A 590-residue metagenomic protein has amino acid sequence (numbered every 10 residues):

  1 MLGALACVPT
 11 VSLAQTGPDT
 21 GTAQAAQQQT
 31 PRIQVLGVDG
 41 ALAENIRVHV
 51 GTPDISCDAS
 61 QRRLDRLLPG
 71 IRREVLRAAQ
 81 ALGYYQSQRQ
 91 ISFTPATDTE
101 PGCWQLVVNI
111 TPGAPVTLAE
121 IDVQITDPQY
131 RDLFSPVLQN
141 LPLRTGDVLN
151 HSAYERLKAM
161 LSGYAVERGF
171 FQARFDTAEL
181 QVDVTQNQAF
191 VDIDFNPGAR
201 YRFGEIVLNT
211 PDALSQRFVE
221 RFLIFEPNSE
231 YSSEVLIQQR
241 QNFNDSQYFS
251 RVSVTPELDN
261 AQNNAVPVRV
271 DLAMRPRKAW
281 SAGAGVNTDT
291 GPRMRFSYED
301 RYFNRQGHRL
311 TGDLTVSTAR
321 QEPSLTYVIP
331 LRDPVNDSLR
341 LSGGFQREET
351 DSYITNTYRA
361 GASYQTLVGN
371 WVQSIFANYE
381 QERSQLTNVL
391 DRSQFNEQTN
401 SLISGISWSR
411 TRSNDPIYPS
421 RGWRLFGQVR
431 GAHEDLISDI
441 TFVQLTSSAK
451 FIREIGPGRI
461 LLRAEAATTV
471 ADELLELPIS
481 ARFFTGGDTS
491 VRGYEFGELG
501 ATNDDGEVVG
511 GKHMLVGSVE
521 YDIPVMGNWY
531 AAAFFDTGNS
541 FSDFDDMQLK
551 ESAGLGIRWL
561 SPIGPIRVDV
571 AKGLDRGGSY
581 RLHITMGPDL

Functional and structural regions predicted by a protein language model:
M1-A4: Sec-dependent N-terminal signal peptides
Q15-A41, P53-T288, S297, T311-I329 (+2 more regions): Periplasmic polypeptide-binding modules associated with outer-membrane biogenesis and secretion
Y84, Q346-T355, A432-T441: Outer-membrane beta-barrel proteins
P128-P136, S232-F426, I460, R492-G493 (+3 more regions): Gram-negative/organellar outer-membrane beta-barrel architecture
D245, Q385-V525, A533-T537, F541-D543 (+2 more regions): C-terminal outer-membrane beta-barrel translocator/porin domains of Gram-negative envelope proteins and their
G538-R567, L574-G578, L582: C-terminal structured "cap/appendage" subdomains that terminate the fold
